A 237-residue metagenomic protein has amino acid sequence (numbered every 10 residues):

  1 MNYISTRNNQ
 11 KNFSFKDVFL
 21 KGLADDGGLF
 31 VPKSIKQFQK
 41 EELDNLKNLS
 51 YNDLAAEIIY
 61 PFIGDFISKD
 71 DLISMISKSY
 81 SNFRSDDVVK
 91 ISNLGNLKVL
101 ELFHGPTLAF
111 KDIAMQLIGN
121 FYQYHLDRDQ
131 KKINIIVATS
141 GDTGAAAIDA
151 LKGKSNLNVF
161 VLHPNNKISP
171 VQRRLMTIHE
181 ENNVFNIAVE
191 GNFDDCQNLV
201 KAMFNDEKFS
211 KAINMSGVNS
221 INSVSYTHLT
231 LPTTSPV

Functional and structural regions predicted by a protein language model:
M1-D26: Charged, compositionally biased N-terminal leader segments and the immediate start of the first structured element
G28-L108, H179-S210: Small-residue-rich anion-binding loops in enzyme active sites
K98-A150: Well-ordered mid-protein domain cores that form the structural environment of catalytic cofactors
A138-S140, L162-P164, G191: Cofactor-binding loop segments of dinucleotide-utilizing enzymes, especially the Rossmann-like FAD- and NAD(P)+-binding
A145-I187: Active-site-proximal loop->helix
K211-S225: Soluble metallo-hydrolase cores and metallopeptidase-like ectodomains found primarily in the secretory/periplasmic
T227-T233: Conserved small/polar residues in nucleotide/adenosyl-binding loops
